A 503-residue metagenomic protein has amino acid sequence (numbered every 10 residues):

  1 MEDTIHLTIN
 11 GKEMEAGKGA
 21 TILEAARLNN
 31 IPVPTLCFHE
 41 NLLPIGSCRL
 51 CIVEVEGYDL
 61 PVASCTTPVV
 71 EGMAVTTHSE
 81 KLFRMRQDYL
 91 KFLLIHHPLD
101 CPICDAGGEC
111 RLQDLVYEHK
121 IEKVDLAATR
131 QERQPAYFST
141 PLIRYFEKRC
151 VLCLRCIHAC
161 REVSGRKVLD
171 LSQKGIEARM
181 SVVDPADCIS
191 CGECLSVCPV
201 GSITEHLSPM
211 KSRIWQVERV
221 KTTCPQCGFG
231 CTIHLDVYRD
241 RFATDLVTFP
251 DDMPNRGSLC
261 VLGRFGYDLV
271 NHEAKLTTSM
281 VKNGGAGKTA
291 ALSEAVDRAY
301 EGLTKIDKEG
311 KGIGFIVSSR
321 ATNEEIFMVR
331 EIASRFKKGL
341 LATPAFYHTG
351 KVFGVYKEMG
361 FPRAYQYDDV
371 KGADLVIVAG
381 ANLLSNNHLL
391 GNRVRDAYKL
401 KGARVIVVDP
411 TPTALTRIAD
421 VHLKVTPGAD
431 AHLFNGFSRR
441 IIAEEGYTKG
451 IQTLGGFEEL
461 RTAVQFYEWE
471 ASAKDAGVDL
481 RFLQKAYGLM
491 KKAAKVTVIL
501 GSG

Functional and structural regions predicted by a protein language model:
M1-T21: Generic start-of-chain signal for non-secretory N-termini
L7, V53-V55, F315: Short aromatic-centered micro-motifs
A20-E24, P68, T322: Short, structural beta-strand-to-alpha-helix junction motif
I22-E56: A basic, amphipathic helix-loop patch mediating RNA/tRNA/ribosome contacts
R49-S190, L195-P225, F229-C231: Fe-S ferredoxin-like electron-transfer domains and their immediately adjacent linker/connector regions across
E56, D236-F242, K492: Short acidic-glycine loop/turn motifs at beta-strand connectors
V183-A186, M210-C227, V237, T277-G503: Cofactor-pocket helix-loop regions in the catalytic cores of large enzyme subunits
R219, Y238-T278: Extended active-site and interfacial segments that coordinate phosphate-rich ligands in large catalytic machineries
